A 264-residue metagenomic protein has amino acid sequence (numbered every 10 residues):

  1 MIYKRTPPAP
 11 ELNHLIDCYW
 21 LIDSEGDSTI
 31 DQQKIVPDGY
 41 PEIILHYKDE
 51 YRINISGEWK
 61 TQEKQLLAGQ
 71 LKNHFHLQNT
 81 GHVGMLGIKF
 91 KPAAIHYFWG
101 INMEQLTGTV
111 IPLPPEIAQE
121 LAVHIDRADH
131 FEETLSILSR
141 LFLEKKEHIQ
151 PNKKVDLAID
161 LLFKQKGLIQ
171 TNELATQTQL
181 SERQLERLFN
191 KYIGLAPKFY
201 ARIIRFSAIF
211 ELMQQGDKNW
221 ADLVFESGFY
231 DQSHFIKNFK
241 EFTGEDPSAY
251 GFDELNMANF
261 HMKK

Functional and structural regions predicted by a protein language model:
M1-N172, T178-E182, A196, W220-Y230 (+2 more regions): Alpha-helical bundle regulatory/interaction domains
P151-K153, F189-M213, N238, F242-E254: Alpha-helical DNA-contacting segments of helix-turn-helix folds
Q170, L188-F189: Extended amphipathic alpha-helical scaffolding segments in membrane-proximal extra-membrane regions of membrane
A208, Q215-D222: Extended, basic/helix-rich recognition subdomains
